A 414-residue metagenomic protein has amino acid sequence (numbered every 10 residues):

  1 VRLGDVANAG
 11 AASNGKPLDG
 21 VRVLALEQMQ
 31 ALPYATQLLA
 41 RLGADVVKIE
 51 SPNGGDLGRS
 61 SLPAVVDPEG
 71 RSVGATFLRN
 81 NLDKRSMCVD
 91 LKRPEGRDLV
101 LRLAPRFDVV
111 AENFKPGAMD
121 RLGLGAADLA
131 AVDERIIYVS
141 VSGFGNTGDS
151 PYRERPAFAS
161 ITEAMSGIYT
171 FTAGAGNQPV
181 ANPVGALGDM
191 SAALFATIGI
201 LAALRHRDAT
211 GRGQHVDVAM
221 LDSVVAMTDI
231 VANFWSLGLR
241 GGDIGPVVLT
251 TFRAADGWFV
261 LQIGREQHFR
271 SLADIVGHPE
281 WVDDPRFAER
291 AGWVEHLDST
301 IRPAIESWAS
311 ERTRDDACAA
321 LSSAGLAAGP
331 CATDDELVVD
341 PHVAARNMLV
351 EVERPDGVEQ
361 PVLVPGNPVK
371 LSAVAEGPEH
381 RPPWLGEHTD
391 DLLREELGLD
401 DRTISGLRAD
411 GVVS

Functional and structural regions predicted by a protein language model:
V1-G199, A203-A209, W235-S236, W384 (+1 more regions): N-terminal helix-loop segment corresponding to the beta1-alpha1 unit of nucleotide/adenylate-binding folds
N53, G143-G145, M220-V225, D256 (+3 more regions): Glycine-rich beta-alpha junction loops
N146-T147, N177-A186, D208-D222, R240-I244 (+1 more regions): Conserved Rossmann-fold dehydrogenase catalytic segment
A181-S191, D243-L249, W258-V260, A288-G292 (+1 more regions): A short glycine-threonine-serine/GTX helix/turn-capping micro-motif
A203-L237, L249: Substrate-binding/catalytic subdomain of NAD(P)-dependent oxidoreductase enzymes
G213-L221, A320, I404-R408: Beta-strand segments within the central parallel beta-sheet cores of soluble alpha/beta enzyme folds
V248-A324, A328: Aromatic-enriched alpha-helical interface/lid elements that frame and gate functional surfaces
S323-E379: A glycine-rich dinucleotide-binding beta-alpha-beta segment and adjacent secondary-structure elements that constitute
